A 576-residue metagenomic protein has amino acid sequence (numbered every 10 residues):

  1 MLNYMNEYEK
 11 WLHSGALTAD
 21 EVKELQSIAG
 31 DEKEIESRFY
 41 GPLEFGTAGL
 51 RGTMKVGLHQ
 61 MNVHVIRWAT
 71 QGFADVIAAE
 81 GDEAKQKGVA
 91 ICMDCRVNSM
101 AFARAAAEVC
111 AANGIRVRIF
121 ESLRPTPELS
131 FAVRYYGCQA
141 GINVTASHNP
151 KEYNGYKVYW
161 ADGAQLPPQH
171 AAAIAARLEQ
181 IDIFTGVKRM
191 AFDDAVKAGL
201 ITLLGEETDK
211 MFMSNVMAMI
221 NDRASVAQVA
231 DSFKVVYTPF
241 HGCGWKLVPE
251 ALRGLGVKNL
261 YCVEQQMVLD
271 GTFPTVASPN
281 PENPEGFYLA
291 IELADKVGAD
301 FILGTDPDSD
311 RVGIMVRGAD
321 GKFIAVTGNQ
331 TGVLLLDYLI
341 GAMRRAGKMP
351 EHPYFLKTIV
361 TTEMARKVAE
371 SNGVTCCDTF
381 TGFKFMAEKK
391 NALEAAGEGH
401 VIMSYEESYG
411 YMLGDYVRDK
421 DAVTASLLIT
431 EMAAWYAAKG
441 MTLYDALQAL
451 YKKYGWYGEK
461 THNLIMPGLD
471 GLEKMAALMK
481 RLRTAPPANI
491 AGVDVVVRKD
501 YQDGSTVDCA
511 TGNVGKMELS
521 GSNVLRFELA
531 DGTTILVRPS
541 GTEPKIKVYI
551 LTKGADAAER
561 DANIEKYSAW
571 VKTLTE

Functional and structural regions predicted by a protein language model:
L2-N3, Y8-A106, A195-V235, C243: An N-terminal, well-structured beta->alpha segment
E34-L43, N154-G286, E292-A294: Gly/Ser/Thr-enriched, mixed-charge loops and adjacent short helices that form phosphate/oxyanion-binding elements
F39-H59, A146-N149, P239-A251, P307 (+3 more regions): Conserved phosphate/anionic-ligand binding catalytic regions in large, soluble enzymes, centered on
A90-Y153, G256-G313: N-terminal small/polar loop signature for handling phosphorylated ligands or for N-terminal nucleophile
F102-C110, Y153-W160, D310-N329, A365: Short Gly/Thr/Asp-enriched flexible loops that form oxyanion-binding sites at enzyme active sites
Y159-R189, N329-H352, K357-R366, A422: Glycine-rich phosphate-binding loop plus the immediately following alpha-helix
D295, A299-F301, K322-I324, A342-R538 (+3 more regions): Phosphate-binding and adjacent anionic-ligand microenvironments
